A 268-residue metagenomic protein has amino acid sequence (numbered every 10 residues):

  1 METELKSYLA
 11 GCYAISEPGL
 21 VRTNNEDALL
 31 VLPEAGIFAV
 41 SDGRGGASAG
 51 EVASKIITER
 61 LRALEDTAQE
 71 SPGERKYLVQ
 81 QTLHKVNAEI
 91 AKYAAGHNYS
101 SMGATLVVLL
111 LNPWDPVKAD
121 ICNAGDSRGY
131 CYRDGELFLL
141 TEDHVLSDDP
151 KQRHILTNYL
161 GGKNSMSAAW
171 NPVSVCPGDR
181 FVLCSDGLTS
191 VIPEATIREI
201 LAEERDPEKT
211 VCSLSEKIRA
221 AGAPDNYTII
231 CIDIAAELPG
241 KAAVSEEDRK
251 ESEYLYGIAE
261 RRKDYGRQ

Functional and structural regions predicted by a protein language model:
M1-Q268: PP2C/PPM-type serine/threonine phosphatase catalytic domain
